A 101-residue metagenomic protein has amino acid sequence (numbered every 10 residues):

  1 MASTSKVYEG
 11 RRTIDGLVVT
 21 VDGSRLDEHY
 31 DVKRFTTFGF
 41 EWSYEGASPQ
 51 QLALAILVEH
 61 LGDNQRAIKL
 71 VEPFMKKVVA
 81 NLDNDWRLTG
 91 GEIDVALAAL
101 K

Functional and structural regions predicted by a protein language model:
T4, G10, D15-K76: Amphipathic alpha-helical packing elements
G62-L100: Short, compact, well-ordered microdomains
